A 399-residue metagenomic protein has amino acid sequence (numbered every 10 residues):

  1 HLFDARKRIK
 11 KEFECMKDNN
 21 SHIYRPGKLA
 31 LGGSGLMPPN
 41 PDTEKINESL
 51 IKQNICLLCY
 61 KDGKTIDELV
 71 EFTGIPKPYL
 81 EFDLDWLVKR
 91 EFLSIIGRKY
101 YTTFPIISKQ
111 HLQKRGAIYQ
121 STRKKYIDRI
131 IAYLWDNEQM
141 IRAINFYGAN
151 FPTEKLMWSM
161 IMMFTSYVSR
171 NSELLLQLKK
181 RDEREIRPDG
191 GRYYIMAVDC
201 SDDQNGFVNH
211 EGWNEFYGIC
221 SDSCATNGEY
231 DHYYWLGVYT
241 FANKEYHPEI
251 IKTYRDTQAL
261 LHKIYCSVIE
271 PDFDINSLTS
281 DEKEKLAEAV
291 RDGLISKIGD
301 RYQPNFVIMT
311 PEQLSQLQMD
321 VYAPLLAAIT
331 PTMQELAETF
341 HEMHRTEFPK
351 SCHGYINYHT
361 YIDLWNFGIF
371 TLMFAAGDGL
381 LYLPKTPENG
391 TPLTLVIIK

Functional and structural regions predicted by a protein language model:
L2-D42, D189-E249: Long, low-complexity, charged/polar intrinsically disordered regions in eukaryotic proteins
Y24-E68, Q120-M157: Helix-turn-helix/homeodomain-like alpha-helical modules used for DNA recognition and transcription-factor dimerization
E44-F72, D222-D281: Short amphipathic alpha-helical interface segments
T73-R90, S277-D292: Short amphipathic alpha-helical interaction segments
P76, F82, S121-E215: Extended alpha-helical scaffolding regions
V88-K99, V290-R301: A short, conserved structural fragment
F104-M140, I308-H341: Short, amphipathic alpha-helical interaction segments positioned at domain boundaries
A328-H359, W365, P387: Phosphate/adenylate-binding glycine loop and adjacent helical scaffold
